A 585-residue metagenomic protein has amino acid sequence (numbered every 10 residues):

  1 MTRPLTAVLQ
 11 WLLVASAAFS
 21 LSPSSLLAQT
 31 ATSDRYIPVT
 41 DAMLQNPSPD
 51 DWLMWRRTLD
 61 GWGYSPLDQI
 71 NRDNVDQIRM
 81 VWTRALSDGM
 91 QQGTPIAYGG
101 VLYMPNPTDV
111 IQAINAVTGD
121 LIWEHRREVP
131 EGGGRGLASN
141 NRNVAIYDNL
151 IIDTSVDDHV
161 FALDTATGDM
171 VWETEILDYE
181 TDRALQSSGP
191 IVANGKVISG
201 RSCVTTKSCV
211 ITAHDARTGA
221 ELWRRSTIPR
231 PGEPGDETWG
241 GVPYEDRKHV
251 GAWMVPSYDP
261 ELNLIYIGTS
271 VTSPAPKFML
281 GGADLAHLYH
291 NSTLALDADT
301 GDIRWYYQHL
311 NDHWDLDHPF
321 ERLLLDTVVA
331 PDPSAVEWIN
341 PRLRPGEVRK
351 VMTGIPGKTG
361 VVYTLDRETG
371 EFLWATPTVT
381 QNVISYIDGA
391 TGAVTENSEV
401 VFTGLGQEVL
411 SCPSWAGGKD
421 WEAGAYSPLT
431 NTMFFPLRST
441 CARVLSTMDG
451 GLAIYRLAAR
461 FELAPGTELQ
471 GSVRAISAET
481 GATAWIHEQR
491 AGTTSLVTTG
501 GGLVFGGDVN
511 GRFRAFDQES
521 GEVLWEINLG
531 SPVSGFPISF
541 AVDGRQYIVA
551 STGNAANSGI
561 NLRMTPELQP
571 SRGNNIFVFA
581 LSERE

Functional and structural regions predicted by a protein language model:
V8-S25: Bacterial N-terminal signal peptides
T30-L86, D120-G132, D169-D178, A220-P229 (+10 more regions): Aromatic (tryptophan-biased) beta-strands that constitute blades/sheets of beta-rich domains
W52-R56, D88-V110, G134-V160, R183-S208 (+7 more regions): Repeat-blade elements of multi-bladed beta-propeller folds
N311-H313, H318-E321, P377-I384, C412-S414 (+3 more regions): Conserved blade-ending motifs and adjacent loop-strand segments that build the rim/top face of beta-propeller domains
N340-P341, L437-S439, P465-E522: Loop/turn-rich, solvent-exposed surfaces of beta-rich toroidal or solenoidal domains
I538-E585: Blade-level signature of beta-propeller repeat domains, shared across WD40, Kelch, NHL, RCC1 and BNR/Asp-box propellers
